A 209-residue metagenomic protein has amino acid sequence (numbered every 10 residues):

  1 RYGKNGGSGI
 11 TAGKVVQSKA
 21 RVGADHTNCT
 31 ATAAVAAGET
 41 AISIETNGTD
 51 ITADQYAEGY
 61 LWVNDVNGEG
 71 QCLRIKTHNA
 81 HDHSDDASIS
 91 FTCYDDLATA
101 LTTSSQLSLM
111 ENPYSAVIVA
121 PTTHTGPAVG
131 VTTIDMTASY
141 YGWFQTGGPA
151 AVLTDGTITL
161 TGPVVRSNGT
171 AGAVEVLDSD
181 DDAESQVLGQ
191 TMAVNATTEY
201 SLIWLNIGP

Functional and structural regions predicted by a protein language model:
R1-A53, D65-P209: Extracellular receptor-binding modules and their adjoining Ser/Thr/Gly/Asp/Asn-rich linkers
E58-D65: Short conserved beta-strand and strand-loop elements enriched in small hydrophobics with frequent Asp/Gly
